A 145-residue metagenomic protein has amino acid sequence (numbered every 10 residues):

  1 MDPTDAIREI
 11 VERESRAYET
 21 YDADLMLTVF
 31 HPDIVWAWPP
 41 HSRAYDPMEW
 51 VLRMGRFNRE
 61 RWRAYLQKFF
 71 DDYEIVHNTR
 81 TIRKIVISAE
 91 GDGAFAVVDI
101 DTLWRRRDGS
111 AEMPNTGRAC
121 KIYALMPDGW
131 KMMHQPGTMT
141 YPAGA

Functional and structural regions predicted by a protein language model:
T4-D5, A23-E90, M113: A solvent-exposed, acidic/Ser-Thr-rich amphipathic alpha-helical stretch
E14, T20-D22: Short helix-adjacent coil turns
D33, V98-R105: Generic short beta-strand segments
R80-V86, I100-T102, G117-A124, G137: Hydrophobic/aromatic beta-strand elements that line small-molecule binding cavities or substrate pockets in beta-rich
F95, A111-A145: Short beta-strand edge/turn micro-motifs at domain boundaries
L103-M113: Short, cysteine-centered beta-strand-loop-beta hairpins and adjacent loop/turn segments enriched in charged/polar
